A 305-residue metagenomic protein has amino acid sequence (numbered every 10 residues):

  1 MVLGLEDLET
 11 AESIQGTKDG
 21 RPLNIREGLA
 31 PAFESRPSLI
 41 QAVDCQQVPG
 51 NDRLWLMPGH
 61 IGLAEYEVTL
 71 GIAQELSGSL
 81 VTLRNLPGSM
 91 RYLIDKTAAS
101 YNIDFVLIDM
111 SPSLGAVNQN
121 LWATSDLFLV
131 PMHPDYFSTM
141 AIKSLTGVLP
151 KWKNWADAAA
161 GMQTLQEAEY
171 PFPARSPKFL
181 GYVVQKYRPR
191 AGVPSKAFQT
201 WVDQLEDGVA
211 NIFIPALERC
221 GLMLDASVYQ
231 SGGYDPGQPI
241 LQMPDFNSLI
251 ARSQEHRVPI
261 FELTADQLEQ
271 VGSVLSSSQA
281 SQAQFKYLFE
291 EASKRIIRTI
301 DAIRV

Functional and structural regions predicted by a protein language model:
M1-V305: P-loop NTP-binding core
